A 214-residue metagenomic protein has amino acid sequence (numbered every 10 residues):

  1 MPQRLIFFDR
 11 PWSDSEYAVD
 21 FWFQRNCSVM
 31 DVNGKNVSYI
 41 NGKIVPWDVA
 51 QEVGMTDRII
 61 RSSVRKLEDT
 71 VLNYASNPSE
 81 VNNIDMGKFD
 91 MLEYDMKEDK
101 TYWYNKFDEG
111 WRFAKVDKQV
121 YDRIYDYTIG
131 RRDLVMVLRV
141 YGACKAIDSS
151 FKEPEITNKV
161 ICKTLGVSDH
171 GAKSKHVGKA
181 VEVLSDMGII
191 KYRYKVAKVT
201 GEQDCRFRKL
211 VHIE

Functional and structural regions predicted by a protein language model:
M1-D14, S28-I40, D48-E52, K100-R132: Positively charged, structured surface patches that bind polyanionic biopolymers
Q3, D9, D57-I60, D122 (+2 more regions): Short, intrinsically disordered low-complexity segments
W12-D20, D133-A143, N158: Short, leucine-enriched amphipathic alpha-helices that occur as contiguous helical runs
N26-K97, I147-L210: Winged helix-turn-helix DNA-binding recognition segment
